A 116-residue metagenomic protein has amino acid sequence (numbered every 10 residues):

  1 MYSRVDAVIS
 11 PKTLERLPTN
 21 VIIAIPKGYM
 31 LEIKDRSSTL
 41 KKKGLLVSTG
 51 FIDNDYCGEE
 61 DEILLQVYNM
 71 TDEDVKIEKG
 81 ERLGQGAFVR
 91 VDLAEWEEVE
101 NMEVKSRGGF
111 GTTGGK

Functional and structural regions predicted by a protein language model:
Y2-A94: Compact, glycine-rich, soluble single-domain proteins
R82, L93-K116: Helix-rich terminal scaffold detector
